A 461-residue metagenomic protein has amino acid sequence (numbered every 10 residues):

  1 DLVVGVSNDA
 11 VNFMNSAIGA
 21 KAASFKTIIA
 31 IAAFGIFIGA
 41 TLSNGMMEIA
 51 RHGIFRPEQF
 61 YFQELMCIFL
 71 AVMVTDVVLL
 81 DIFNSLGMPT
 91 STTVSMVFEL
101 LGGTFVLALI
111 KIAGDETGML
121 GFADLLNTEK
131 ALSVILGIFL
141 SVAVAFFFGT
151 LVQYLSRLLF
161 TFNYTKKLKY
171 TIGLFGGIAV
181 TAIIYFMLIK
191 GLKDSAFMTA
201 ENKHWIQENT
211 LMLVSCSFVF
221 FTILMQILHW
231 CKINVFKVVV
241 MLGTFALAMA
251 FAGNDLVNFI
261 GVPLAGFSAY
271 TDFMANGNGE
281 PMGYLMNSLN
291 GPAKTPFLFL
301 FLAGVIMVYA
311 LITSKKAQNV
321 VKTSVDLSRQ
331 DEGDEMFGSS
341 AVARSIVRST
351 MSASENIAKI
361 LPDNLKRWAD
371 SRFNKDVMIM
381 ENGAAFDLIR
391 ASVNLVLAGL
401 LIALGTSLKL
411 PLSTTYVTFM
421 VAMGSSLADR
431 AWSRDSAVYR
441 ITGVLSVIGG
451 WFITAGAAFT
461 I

Functional and structural regions predicted by a protein language model:
D1-I461: Multi-pass alpha-helical transmembrane bundle typical of ion/small-solute transporters and intramembrane aspartyl
